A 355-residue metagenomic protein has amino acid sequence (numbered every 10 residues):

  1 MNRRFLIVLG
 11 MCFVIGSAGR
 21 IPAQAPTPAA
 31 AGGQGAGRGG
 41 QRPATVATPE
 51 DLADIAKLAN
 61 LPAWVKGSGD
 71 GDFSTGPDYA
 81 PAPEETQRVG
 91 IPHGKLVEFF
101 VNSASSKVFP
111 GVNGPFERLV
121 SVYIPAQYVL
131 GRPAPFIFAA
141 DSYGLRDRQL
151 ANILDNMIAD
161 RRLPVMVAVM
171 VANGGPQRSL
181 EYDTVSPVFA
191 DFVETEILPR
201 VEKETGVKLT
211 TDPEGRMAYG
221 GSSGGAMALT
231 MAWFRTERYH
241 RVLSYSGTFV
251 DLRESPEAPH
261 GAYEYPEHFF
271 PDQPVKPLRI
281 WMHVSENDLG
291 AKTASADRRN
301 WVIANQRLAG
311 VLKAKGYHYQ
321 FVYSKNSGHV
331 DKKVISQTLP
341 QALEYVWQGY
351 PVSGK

Functional and structural regions predicted by a protein language model:
M1-V8: Bacterial N-terminal signal peptides that target proteins for export
V8-S17: Bacterial N-terminal signal peptides
A18-A29: Signal peptide processing junction and immediate N-terminal pro/mature segment of secreted/exported proteins
A31, G35-K355: Non-catalytic cap/lid and distal C-terminal segments of serine-dependent acyl enzymes
